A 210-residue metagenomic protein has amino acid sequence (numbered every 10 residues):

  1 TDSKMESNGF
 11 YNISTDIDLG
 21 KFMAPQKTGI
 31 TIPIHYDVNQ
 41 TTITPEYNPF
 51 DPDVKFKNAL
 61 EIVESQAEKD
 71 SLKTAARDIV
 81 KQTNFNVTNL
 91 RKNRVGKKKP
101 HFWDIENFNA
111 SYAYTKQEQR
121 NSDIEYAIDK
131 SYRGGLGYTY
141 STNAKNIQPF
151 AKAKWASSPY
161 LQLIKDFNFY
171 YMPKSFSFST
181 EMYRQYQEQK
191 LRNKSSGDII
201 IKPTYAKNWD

Functional and structural regions predicted by a protein language model:
T1-D210: Exposed, low-structure sequence patches enriched in small/polar residues
